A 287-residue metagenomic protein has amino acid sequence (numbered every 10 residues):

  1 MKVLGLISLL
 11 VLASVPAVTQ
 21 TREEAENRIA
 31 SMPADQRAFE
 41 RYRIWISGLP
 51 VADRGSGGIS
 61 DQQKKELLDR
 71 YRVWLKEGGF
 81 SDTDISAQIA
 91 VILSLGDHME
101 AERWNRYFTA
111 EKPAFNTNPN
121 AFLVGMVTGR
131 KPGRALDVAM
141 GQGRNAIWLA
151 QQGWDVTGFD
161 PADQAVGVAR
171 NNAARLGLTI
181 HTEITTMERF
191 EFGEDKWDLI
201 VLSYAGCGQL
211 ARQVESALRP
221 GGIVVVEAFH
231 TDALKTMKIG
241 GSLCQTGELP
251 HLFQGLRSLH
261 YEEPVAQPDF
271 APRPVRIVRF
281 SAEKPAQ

Functional and structural regions predicted by a protein language model:
T21-L95: N-terminal auxiliary segments of SAM/dcSAM-dependent transferases
A114-G133: Conserved alpha-helix/loop element of class I SAM-dependent methyltransferases that forms part of the SAM/SAH-binding
P132-G141: Conserved class I S-adenosyl-L-methionine
A162-Q164: Conserved SAM/SAH-binding beta-strand->alpha-helix loop
L176-M187: Conserved SAM-binding strand-loop segment of SAM-dependent methyltransferases
F192-L199: A short acidic, Gly/Pro-enriched loop at the edge of an enzyme's catalytic core that lines a small-molecule cofactor
A211-I223: A short glycine-rich, Lys/Arg-flanked "PGG" loop and its adjoining helix->strand segment in the class I
G222-D232: Conserved beta-strand signature within the Rossmann-like core of class I S-adenosyl-L-methionine
